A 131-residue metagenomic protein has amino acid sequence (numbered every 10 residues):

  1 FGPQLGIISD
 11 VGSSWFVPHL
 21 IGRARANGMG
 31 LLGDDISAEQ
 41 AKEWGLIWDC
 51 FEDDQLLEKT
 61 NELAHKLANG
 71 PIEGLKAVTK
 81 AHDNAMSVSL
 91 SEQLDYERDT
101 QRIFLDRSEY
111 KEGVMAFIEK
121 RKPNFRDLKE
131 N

Functional and structural regions predicted by a protein language model:
F1-L31, W44, K59, L63: CoA-thioester-processing core
M29-G30, V78-A81, F117: Short alpha-helical scaffolding segments that buttress acidic/His motifs in well-ordered protein cores
G33-Q40: Acidic, divalent-metal-coordinating active-site segment for phosphoryl/phosphodiester hydrolysis, typified by short
D34, H82, R121: Glycine-rich beta-alpha junction loops
A38, I47-D95, R102-D106, F125-N131: C-terminal long alpha-helix characteristic of the crotonase
E109-Y110: Interdomain hinge/lid region at the active-site interface of Rossmann-like NAD(P)-dependent oxidoreductases
